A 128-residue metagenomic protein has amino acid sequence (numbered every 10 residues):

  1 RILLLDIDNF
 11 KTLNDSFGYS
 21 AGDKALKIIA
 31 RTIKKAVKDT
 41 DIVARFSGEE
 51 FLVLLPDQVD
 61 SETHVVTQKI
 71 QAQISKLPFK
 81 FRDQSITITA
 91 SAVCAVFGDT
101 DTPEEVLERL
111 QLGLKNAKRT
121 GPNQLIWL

Functional and structural regions predicted by a protein language model:
L3-D6, G48, L110: Conserved metal-coordinating catalytic motifs of nucleotidyl cyclase and c-di-GMP turnover enzymes
L5-S20, V37, L55: Active-site loop/short helix in cyclic nucleotide turnover domains
D15, L54-Q58, S75, F97-G98: Residue-level recognition of strand-loop junctions within catalytic nucleotide-signaling folds
A21-I42, E50, I74: Active-site-proximal alpha-helical element of nucleotidyl cyclase-like catalytic domains and analogous helices
A30-R31, E62-F79, Q111: Alpha-helical scaffold within the catalytic cores of cyclic-nucleotide enzymes
K35-T40, A72-D83, L114-N116, T120: Short catalytic/binding micro-motifs of nucleotide second-messenger systems
I42-R45, I86: A short pre-motif secondary-structure segment
H64, Q68, R82, V96-W127: Catalytic-core segments of nucleotide cyclases and related cyclic-nucleotide turnover enzymes
